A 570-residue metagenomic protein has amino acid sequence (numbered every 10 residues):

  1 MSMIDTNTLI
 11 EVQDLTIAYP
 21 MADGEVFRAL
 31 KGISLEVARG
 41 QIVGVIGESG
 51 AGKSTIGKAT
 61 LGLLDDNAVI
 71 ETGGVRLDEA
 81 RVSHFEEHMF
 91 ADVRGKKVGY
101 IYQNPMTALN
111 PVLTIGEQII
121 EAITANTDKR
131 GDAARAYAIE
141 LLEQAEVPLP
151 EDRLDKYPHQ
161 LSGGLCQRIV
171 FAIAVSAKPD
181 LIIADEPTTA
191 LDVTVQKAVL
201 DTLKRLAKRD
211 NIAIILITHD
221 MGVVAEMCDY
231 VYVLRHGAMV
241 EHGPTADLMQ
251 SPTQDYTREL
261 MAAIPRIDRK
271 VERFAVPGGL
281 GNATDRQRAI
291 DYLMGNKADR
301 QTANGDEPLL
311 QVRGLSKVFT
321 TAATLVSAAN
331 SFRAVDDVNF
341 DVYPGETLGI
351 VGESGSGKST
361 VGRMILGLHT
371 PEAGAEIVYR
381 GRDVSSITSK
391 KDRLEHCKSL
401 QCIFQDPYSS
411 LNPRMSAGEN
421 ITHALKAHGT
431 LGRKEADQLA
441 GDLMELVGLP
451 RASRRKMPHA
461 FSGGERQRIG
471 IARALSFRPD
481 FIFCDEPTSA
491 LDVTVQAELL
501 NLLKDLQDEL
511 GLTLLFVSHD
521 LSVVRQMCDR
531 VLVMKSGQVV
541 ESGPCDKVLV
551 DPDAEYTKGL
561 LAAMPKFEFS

Functional and structural regions predicted by a protein language model:
I4-T8, P148-D152, T245-Q311, T321-V326 (+1 more regions): Short catalytic/signature loops enriched in Gly
V69-R81, G374-V384: Conserved ABC transporter NBD signature motif
V82-G99, A125, D247-P252, T324-A329 (+3 more regions): ABC ATPase NBD coupling module
A133-D152, D383, E435-A452, L561-A562: Conserved ABC ATPase "signature" region
K156-L161, L165, M457-F461, E465: Conserved ABC ATPase signature
S176-D180, S476-D480: A short, proline-enriched helix->beta-strand linker immediately N-terminal to the Walker B motif in ABC-type P-loop
M239-G243, S251, V539-G543: ABC ATPase "signature
